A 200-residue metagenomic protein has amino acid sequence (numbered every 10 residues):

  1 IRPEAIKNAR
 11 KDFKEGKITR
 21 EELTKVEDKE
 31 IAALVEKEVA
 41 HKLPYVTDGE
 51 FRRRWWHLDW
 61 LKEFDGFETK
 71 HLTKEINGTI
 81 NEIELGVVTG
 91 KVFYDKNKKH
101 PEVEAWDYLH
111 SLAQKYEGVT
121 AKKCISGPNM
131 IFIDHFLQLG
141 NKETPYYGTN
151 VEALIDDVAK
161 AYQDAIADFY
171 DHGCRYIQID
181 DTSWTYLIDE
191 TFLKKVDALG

Functional and structural regions predicted by a protein language model:
I1-G200: Domain-level signal for soluble alpha/beta catalytic cores
